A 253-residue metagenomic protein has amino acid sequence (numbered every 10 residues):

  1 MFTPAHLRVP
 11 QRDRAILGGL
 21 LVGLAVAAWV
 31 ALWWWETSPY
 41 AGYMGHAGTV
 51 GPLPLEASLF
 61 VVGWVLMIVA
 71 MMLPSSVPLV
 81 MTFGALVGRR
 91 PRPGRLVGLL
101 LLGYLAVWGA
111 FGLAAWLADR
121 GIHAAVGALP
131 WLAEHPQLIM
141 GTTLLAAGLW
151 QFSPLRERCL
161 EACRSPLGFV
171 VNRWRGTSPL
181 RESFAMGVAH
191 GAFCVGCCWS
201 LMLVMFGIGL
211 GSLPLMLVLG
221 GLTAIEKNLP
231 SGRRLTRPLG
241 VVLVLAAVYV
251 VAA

Functional and structural regions predicted by a protein language model:
M1-V65, H123-E134, P154-G176: Histidine-/acidic- and/or cysteine-rich, low-complexity loops and terminal segments associated with membrane
F2-L7, G51-P52, V61-L105, G109: Juxtamembrane transmembrane-helix termini in multi-pass membrane transport proteins
A15-V26, G127-S153, R233-A253: Selective transmembrane alpha-helices of multi-pass membrane proteins
L17-L21, P52-F60, L96, L100 (+3 more regions): Residue-level signature of transmembrane alpha-helical entry/exit and packing/kink sites in multi-pass membrane
L73, L144-E157, A224-N228: Transmembrane alpha-helical segments that form the membrane-embedded catalytic/substrate-channel core of multi-pass
R89, F169-V188: Short membrane-interface loop/juxtamembrane segments of multi-pass integral membrane proteins
R92-G121, C197-S231, V241-L243: A small-residue-rich subset of transmembrane alpha-helices
F152-R158, E182-L210: Alpha-helical transmembrane segments of helical membrane proteins, especially in multi-pass transport, channel
